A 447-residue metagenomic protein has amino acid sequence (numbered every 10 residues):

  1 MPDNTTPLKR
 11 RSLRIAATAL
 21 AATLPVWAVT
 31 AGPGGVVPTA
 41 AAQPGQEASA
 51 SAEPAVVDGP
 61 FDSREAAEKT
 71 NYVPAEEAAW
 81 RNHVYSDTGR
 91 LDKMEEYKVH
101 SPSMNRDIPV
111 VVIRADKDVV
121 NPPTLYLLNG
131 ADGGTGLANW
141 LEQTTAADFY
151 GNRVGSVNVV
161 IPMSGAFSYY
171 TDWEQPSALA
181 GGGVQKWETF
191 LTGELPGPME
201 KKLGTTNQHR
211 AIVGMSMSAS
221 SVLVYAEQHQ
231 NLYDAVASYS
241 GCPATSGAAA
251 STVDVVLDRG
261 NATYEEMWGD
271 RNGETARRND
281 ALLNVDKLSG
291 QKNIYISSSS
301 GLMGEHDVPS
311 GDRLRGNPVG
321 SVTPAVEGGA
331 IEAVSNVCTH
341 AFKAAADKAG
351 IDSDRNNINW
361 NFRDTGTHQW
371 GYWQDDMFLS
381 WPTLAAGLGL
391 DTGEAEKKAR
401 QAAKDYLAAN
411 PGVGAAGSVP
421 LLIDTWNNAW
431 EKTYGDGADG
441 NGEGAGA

Functional and structural regions predicted by a protein language model:
P2-N4, R10-A447: Non-catalytic cap/lid and distal C-terminal segments of serine-dependent acyl enzymes
